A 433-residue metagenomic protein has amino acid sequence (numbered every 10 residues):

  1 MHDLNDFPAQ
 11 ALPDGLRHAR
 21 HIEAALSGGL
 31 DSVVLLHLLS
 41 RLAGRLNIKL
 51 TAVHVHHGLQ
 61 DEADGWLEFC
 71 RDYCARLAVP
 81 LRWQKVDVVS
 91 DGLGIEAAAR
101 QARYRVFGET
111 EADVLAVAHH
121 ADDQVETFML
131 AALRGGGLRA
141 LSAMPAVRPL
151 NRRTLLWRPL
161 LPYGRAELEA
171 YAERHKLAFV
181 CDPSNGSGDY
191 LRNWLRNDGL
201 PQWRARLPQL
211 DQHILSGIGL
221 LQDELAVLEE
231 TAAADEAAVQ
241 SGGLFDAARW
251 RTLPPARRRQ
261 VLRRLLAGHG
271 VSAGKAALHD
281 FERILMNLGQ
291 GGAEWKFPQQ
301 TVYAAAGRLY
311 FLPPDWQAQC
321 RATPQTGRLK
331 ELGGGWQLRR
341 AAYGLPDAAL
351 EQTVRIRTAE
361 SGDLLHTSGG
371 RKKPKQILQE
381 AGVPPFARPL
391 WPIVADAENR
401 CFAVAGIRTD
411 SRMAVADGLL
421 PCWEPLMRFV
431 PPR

Functional and structural regions predicted by a protein language model:
M1-P201: Core alpha/beta nucleotide-donor-binding catalytic domains of modification enzymes
N5-L30, T51, V86-V88, A102 (+2 more regions): AMP-forming adenylation/ATP pyrophosphatase catalytic core
K49, P80, A178, Q209 (+2 more regions): Short coil/loop linkers at secondary-structure junctions
G92, E96, D211, K275-L278: Short, structured helix-loop boundary elements
G135, H175, Q202-R206, E224 (+1 more regions): Change "in soluble alpha/beta enzymes" to "in soluble alpha/beta proteins
N197-D198, Q202-D211: Conserved anion/nucleotide-ligand pocket segment
